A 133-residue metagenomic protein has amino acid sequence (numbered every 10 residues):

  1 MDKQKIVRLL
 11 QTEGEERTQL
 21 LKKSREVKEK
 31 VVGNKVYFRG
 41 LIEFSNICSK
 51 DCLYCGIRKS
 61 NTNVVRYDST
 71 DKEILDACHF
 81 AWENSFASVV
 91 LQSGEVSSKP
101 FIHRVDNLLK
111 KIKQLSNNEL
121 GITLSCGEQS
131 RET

Functional and structural regions predicted by a protein language model:
M1-D51: Flexible, acidic/Gly-rich N-terminal and inter-domain linker regions that tether and position cofactor-handling modules
D2-V7, R17-T18, Y54-G56, S85-V90 (+1 more regions): Generic detector of short, locally flexible boundary/turn motifs and exposed helical patches
K5, L53, F80, R131-E132: Non-transmembrane, interaction-prone segments in cytosolic or luminal domains
K5-I6, L21-G33, C55-V65, N118 (+1 more regions): Short charge-dense sequence patches
K30-N84: Active-site cofactor/substrate anionic-group-binding motifs, chiefly glycine- and Lys/Arg-rich phosphate-binding loops
K59-I74, A81-T133: Core AdoMet radical
